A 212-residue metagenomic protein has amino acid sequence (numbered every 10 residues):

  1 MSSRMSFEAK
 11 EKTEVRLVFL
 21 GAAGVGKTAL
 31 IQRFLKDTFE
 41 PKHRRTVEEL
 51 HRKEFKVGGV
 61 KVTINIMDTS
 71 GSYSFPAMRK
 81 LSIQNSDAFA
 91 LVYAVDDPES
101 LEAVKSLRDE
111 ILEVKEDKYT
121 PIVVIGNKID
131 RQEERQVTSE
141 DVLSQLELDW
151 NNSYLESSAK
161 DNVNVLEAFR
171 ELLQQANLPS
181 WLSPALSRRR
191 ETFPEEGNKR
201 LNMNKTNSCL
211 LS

Functional and structural regions predicted by a protein language model:
M1-T28, L35, V57-K61, K118-S212: Conserved P-loop small GTPase signature centered on TRAFAC-class small GTPases
L35-K61: Switch I (effector-binding) loop of TRAFAC-class P-loop GTPase G-domains
V62-A77: Switch II (G3) loop of P-loop NTPases
I66-M67, A90-A94, V124-N127, E156: Conserved beta-strand segments of the P-loop GTPase G domain that flank and frequently precede/overlap
S74-M78, S100, D141, N164: Short acidic active-site motifs
S86-K105, K115-Y119, I129-Q136: Conserved Switch II/interswitch segment of TRAFAC-class P-loop GTPases
K105-D109, L143: Generic structural signal for well-ordered alpha-helices, preferentially at hydrophobic/aromatic core positions
